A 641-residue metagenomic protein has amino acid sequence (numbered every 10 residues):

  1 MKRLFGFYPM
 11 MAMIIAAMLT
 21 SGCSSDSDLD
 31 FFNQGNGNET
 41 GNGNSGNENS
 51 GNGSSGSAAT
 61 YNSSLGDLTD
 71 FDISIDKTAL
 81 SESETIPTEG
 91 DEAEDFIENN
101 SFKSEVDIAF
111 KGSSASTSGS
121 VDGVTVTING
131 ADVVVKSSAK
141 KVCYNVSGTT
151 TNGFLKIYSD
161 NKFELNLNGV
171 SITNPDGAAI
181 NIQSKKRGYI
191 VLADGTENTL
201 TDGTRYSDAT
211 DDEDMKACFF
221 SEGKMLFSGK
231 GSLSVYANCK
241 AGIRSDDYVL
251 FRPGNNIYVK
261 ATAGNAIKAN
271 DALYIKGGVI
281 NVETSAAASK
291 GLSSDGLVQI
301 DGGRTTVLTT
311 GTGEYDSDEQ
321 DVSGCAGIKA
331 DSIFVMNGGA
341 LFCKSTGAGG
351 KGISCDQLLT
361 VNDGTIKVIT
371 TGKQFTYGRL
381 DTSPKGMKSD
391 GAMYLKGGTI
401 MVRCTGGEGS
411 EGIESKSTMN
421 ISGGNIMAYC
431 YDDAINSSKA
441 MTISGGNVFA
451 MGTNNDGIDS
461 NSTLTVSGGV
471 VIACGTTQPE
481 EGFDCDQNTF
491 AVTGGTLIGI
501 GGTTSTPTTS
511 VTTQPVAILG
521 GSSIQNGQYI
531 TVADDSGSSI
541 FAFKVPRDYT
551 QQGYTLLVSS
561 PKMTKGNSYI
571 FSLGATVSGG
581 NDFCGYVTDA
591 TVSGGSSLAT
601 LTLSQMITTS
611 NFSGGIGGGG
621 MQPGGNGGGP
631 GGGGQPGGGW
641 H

Functional and structural regions predicted by a protein language model:
M1-M10: Bacterial N-terminal signal peptides that target proteins for export
G6-F7, S24-H641: A composition-driven surface/loop motif
M18-G22: C-terminal motif of bacterial Sec signal peptides marking the signal peptidase cleavage site
